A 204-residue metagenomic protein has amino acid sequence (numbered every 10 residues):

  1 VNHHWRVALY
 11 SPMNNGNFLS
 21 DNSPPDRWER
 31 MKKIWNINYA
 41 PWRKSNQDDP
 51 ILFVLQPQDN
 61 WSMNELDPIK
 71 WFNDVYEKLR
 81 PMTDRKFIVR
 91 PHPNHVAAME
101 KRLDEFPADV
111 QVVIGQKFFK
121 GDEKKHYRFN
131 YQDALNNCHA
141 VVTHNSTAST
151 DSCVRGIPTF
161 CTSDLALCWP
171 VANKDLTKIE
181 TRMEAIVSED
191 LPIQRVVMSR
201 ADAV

Functional and structural regions predicted by a protein language model:
V1, R90, G115, H144 (+1 more regions): Generic beta-sheet signal
V1-P12, R102-H126, I157-T159, V171-E180: Active-site regions of enzymes building and remodeling cell-envelope glycoconjugates
V1-R6, H95, T150, L167-C168: Positions that flank functional sites
H4-D48, W169-V204: Leloir-type glycosyltransferase catalytic cores
N46-D104: Conserved catalytic-core segment of nucleotide-activated headgroup transferases in glycan assembly
W61-M63, D151, P170: Short helix/loop capping segments that flank catalytic or ligand/cofactor-binding pockets
K70, R80, R85, P93-T150 (+1 more regions): Donor nucleotide-activated moiety binding/catalytic core segment of transferases that use nucleotide-activated donors
N145-S149, T159-V171: Short glycine/proline-centered loop/turn elements that form peptide/ligand docking sites
